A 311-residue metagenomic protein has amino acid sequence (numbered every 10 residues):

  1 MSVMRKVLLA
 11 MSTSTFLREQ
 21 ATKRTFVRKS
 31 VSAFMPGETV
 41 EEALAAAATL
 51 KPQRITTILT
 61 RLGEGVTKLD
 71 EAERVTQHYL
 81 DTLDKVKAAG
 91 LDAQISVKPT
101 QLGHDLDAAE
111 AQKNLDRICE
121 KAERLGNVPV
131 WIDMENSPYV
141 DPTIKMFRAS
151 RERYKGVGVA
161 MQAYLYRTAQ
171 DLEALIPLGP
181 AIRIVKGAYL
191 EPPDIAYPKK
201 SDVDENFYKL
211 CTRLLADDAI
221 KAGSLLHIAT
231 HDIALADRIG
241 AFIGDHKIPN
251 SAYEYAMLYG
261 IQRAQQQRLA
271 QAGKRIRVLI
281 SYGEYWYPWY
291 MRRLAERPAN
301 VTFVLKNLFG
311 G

Functional and structural regions predicted by a protein language model:
M1-G311: Positively charged, amphipathic and often flexible ligand-engagement surfaces
